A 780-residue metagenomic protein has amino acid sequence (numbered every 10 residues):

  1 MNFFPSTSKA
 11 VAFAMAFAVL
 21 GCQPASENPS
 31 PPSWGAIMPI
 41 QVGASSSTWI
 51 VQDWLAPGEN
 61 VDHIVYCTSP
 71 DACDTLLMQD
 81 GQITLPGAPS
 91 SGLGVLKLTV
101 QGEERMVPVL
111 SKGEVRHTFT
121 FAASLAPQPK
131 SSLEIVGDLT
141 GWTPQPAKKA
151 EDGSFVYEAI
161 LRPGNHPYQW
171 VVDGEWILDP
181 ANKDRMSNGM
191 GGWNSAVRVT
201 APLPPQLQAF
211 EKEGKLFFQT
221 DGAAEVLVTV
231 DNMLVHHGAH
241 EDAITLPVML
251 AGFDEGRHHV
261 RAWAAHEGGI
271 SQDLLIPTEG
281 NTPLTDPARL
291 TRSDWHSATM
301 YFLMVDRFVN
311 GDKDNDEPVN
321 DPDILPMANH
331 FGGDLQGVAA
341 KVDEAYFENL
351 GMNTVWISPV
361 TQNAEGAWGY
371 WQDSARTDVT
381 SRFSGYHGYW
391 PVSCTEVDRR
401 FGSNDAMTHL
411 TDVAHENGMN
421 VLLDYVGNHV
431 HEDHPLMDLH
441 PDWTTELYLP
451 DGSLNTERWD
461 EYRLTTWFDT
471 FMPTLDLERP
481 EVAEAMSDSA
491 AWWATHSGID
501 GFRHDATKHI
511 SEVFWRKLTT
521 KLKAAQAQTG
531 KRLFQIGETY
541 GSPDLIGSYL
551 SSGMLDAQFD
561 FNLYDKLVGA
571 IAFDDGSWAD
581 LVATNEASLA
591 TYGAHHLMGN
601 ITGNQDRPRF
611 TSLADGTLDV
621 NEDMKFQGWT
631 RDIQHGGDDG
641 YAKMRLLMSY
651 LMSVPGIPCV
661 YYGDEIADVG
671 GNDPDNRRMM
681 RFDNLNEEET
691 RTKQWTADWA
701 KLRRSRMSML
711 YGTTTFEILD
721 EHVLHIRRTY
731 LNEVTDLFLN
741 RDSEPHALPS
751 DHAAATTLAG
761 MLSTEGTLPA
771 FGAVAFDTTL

Functional and structural regions predicted by a protein language model:
V19-G21: C-terminal motif of bacterial Sec signal peptides marking the signal peptidase cleavage site
P29-T68, K212-D221: Solvent-exposed, low-complexity, repeat-rich "mucin-like" stalks and linkers
A36-P39, S47, M419, S489-A491 (+7 more regions): Active-site-proximal helices and loops of the catalytic beta/alpha 8
G87-G92, L161-G164, L250-R257: Surface-exposed, short loops/turns at beta-strand junctions within beta-sandwich domains
L110-N165, D173-V199, L227-T229, L234-A243: Aromatic-rich carbohydrate-binding modules that target alpha-glucans
W295, G311-H330, L350, A583-P749 (+1 more regions): Loop/helix patches that line or flank the sugar-binding groove of alpha-linked glycan CAZymes
A298, F308-S497, K517-Q528, D544-I546: Substrate-binding/active-site clefts of carbohydrate-active enzymes
T764-L780: C-terminal beta-strand-rich structural cap/linker in extracellular carbohydrate-active enzymes
